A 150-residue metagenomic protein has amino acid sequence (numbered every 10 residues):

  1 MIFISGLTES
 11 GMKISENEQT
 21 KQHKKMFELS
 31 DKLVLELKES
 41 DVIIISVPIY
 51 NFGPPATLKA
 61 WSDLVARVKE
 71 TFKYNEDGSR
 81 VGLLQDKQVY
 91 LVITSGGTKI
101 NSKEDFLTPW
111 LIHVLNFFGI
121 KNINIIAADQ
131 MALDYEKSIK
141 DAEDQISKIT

Functional and structural regions predicted by a protein language model:
M1-V47, F52-A60, L133, Q145-T150: N-terminal beta1-alpha1-beta2 submodule of the flavodoxin-like/Rossmannoid cofactor-binding fold
K24-E28, E70-E76: Short gly/ser/thr-rich secondary-structure transition/capping motifs
S40-D41, D86-K87, I120: Short, well-ordered alpha-helix to beta-strand connector turns
I44, Y90-V92, N124-I126: Hydrophobic/aromatic beta-strand patches that form the interior of the parallel beta-sheet core in alpha/beta enzyme
I49, S95, D129: Residue-level signal for short, function-critical loop segments
K59-T71: A mobile, often basic/glycine-rich helix-loop segment that functions as the active-site lid/recognition loop
N75-F117: Short, glycine-/small-residue-rich phosphate/pyrophosphate-handling segment
N101-T150: Glycine-rich phosphate/pyrophosphate-binding loop and the adjoining helix
